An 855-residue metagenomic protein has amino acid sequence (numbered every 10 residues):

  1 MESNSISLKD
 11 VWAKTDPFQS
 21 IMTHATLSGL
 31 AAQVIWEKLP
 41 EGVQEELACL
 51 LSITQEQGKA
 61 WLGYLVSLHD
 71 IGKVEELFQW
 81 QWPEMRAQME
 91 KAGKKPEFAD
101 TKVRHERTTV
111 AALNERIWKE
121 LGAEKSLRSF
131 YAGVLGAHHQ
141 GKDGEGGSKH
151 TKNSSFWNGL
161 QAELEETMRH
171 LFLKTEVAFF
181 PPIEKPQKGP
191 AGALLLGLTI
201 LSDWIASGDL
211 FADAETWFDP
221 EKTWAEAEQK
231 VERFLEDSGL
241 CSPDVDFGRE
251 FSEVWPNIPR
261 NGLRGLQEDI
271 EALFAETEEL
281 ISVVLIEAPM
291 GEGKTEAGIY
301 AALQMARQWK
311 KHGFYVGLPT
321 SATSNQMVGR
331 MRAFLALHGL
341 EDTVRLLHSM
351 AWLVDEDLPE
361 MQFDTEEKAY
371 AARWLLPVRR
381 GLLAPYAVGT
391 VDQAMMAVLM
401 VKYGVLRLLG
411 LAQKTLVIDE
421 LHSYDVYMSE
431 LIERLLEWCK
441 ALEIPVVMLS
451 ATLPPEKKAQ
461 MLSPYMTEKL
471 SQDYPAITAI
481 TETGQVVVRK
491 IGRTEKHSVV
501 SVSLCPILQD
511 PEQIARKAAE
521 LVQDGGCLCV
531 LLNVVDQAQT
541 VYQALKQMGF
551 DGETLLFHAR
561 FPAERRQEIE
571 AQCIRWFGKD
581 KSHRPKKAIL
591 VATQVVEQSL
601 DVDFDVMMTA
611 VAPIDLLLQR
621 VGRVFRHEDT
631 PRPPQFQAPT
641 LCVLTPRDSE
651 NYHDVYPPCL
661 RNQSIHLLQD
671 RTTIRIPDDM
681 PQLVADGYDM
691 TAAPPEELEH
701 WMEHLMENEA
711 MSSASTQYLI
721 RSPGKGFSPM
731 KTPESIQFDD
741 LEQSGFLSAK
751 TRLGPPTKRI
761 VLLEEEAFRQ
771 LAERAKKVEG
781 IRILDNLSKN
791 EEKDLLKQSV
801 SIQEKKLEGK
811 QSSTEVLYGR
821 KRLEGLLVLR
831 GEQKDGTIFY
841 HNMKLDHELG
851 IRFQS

Functional and structural regions predicted by a protein language model:
E2-F247: Accessory nucleic-acid engagement/destabilization modules that flank
R249-E287: Conserved pre-motif I regulatory segment
E279-A302: Walker A/P-loop
H312-F334, L346-A351, P455-K457: Conserved Walker A/P-loop ATP-binding site and its immediately adjacent core in helicase/helicase-like ATPase domains
G339-A397: Inter-Walker segment of RecA-like/P-loop motor cores
L409-T415, H422-R489: Post-DEXD/H (motif II) to motif III coupling segment of the RecA-like Helicase ATP-binding lobe
K458, Q509-K581, F604, M608-S855: C-terminal helicase lobe and adjacent C-terminal extensions/tails of nucleic-acid helicase motors
E468-A538: Conserved interdomain linker/interface between the two RecA-like ATPase lobes of SF2 helicase motors
